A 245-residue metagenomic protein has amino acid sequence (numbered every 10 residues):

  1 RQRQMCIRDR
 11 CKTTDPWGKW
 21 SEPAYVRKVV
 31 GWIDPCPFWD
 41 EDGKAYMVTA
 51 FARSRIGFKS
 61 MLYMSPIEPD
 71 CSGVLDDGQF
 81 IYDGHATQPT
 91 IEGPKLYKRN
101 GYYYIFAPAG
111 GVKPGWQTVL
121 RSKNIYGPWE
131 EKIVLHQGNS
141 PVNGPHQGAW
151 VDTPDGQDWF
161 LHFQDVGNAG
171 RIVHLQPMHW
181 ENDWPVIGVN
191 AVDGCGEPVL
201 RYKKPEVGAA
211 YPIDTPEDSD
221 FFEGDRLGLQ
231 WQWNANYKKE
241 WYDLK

Functional and structural regions predicted by a protein language model:
Q2-I7: Short, small-residue-biased leader/transition segments that mark boundaries at the very start of proteins
R8-R10, I56-S65, K113-L120, A169-Q176: Structural motif
C11-V29, P66-P89, L120-P141, D183 (+1 more regions): Blade-edge beta-strand/turn elements of extracellular beta-propeller and related beta-sheet repeat scaffolds
I33-C36, E92-K95, H146-A149: Beta-propeller and closely related beta-sheet repeat lectin domains
W39-G43, K98-G101, D152-D155: Residue-level detector of Asp-centered blade-edge/turn motifs that repeat once per structural unit in beta-propeller
Y46-T49, Y103-F106, D158-L161: Conserved beta-propeller blade signature
F51-R53, A109-G111, Q164-V166: Residue-level signature of beta-propeller blades and closely related beta-rich strand-turn architectures in secreted
Q176, D183-P185, N190-K245: Extracellular glycan-recognition regions
